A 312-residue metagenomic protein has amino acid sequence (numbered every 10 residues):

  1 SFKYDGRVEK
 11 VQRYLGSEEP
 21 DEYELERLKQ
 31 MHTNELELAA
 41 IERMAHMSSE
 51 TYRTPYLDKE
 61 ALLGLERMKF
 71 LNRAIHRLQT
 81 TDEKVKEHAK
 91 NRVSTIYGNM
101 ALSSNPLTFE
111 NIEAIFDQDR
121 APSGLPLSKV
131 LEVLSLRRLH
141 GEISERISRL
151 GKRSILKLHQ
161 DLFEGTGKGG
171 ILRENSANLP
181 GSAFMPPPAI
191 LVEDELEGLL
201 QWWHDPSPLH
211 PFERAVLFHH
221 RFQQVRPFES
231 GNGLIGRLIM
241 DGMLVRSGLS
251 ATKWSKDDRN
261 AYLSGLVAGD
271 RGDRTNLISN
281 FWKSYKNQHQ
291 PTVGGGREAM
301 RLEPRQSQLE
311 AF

Functional and structural regions predicted by a protein language model:
K3-S230, L234-F312: FIC/Doc superfamily catalytic core
